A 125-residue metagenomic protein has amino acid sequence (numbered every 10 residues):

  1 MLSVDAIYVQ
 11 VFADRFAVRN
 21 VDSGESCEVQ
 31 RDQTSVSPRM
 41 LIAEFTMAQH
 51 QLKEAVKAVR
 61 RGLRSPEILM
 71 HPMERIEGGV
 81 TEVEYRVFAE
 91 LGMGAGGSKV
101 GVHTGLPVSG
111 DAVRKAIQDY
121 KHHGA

Functional and structural regions predicted by a protein language model:
M1-A125: Nucleotide/phosphate-binding catalytic cleft detector across ATP-hydrolyzing and phosphate-transferring enzymes
